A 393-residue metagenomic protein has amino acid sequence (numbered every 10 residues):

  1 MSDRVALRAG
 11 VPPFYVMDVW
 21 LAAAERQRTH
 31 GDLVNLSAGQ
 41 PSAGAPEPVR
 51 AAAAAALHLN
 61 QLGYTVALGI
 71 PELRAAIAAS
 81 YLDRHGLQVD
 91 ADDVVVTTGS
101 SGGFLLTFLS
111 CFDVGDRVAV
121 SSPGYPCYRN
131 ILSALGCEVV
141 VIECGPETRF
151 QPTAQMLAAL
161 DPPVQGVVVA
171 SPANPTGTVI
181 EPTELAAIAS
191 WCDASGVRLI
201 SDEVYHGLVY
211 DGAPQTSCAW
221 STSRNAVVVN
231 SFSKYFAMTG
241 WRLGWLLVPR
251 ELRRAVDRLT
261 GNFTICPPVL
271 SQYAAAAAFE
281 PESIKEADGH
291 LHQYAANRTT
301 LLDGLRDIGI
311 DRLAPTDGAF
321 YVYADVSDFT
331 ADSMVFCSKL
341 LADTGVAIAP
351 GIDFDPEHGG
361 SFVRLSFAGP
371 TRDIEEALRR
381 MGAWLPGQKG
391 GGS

Functional and structural regions predicted by a protein language model:
S2-G99, L106, A278-P281, G387-S393: N-terminal small-domain helix-loop-helix segment of the aminotransferase-like
R26-H30, L135, A194-S195, T344 (+1 more regions): Helix C-cap/helix->beta junction micro-motif
A79, K339-I348, F354-S393: PLP-dependent enzyme catalytic core of the Aspartate aminotransferase-like
D92, L109-V169, S190: PLP-dependent aminotransferase-like
C137, A194-R198, R224: A short helix->loop->beta-strand "cap" motif at the edges of active sites that frequently abuts
G145-P214: Active-site phosphate-binding strand-loop segment of PLP-dependent enzymes
R224-H292, T299-G304, W384-K389: Conserved core segment of the aminotransferase class I/II
A276, H292-L302, L313-V326: Conserved glycine-rich beta-strand-loop-beta hairpin in the small C-terminal domain of fold type I
